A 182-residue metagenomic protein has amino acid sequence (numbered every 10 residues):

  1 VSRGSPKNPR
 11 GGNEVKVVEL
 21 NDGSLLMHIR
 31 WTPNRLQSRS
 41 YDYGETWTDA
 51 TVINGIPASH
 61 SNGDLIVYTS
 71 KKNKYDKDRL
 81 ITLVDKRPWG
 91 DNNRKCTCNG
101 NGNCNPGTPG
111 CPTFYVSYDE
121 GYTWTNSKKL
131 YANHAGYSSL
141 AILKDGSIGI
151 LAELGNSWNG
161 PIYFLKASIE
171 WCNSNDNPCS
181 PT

Functional and structural regions predicted by a protein language model:
V1-T182: Asp-box/BNR beta-propeller blade signature and adjacent active/binding-site loops in extracellular glycan-interacting
